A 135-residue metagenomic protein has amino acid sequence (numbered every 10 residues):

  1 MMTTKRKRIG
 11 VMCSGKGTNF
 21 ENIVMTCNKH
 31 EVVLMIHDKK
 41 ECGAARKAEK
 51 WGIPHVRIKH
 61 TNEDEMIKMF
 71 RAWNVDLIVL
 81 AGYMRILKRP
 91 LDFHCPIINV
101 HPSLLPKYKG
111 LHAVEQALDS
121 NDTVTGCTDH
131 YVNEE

Functional and structural regions predicted by a protein language model:
M1-E135: One-carbon transfer enzymes
